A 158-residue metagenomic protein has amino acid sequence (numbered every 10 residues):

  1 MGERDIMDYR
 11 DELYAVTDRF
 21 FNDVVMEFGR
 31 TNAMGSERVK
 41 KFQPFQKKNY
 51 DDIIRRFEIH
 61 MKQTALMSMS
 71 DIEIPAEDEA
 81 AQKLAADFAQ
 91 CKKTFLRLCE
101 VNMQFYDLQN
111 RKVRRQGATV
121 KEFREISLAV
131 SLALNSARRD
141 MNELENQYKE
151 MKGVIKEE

Functional and structural regions predicted by a protein language model:
M1-F28: Cytosolic juxtamembrane helix and N-cap/initiation of the first transmembrane helix
I6-A15, K47-D51, A80-K93: Short, charge/polar-rich alpha-helical segments
R19-A81, V120-M151: Alpha-helical segments in soluble extracytoplasmic regions
S68-D71, N102, Y106-Q109, V113 (+2 more regions): Leucine-rich amphipathic alpha-helices with coiled-coil/heptad-repeat character
E77-V130: Long, amphipathic, charge-rich alpha-helical segments that form helical bundles/coiled-coils
